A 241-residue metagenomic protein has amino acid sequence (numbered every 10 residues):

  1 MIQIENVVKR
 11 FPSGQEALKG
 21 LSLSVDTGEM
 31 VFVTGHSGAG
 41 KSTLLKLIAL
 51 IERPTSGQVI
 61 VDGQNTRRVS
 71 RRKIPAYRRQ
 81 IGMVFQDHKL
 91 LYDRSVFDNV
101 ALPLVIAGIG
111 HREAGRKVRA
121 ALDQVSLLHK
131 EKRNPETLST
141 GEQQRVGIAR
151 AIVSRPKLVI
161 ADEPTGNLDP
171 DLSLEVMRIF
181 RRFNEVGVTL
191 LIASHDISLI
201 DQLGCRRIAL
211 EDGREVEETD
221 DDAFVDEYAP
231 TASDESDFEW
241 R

Functional and structural regions predicted by a protein language model:
M1-I4, K9-G20, S70: A short, flexible loop at the N-terminus of ABC-type nucleotide-binding domains that lies
A49: Helix-to-loop junction immediately C-terminal to a conserved catalytic motif
G57-N65, Y77: Conserved ABC transporter NBD signature motif
R94-A101: Short coil-to-helix segment of the ABC ATPase nucleotide-binding domain corresponding to the Q-loop/switch region
R133-E136, S154, V186: Conserved signature/switch motifs of ABC ATPase nucleotide-binding domains
N134-L138, E142-Q144: Conserved ABC ATPase signature
V159-D162: Catalytic Walker B motif of ABC-type/P-loop ATPase nucleotide-binding domains
